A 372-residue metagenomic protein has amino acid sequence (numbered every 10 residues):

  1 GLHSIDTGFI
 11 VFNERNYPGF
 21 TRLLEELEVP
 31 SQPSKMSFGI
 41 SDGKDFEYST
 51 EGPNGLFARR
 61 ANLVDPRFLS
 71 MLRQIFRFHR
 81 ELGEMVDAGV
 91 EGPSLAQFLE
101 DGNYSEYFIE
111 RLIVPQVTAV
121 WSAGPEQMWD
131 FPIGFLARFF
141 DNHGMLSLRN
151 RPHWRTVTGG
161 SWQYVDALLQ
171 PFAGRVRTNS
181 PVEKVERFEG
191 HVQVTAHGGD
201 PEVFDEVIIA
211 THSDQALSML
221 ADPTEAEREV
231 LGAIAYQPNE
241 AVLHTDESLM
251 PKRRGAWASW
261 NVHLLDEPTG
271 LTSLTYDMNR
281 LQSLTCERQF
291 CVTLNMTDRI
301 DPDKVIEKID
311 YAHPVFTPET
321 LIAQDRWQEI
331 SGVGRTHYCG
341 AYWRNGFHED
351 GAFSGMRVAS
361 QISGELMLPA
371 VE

Functional and structural regions predicted by a protein language model:
G1-T7: Beta1-alpha1 glycine-rich phosphate/pyrophosphate-binding loop at the start of Rossmann-like nucleotide-binding domains
H3, N13-R138: Mobile amphipathic helical/loop "lid" adjacent to a hydrophobic cofactor/ligand pocket
T21-L23, S218-L220, D303, H348-E349: Short glycine-/acidic-enriched loop or helix-start segments at secondary-structure transitions that form or flank
Q32, R175-R177, H337: General small-molecule cofactor/ligand-binding pocket signal
E51-N54, T269-E372: Conserved flavin/dinucleotide-binding core of flavoenzymes
P132-I133, V157, S161, G351: Conserved donor sugar-nucleotide recognition element shared by glycan-biosynthetic enzymes
R138-H197, E202-D205: Helical element adjacent to the flavin cofactor pocket in flavoenzyme catalytic cores
S180-P314: Mid-domain catalytic core of redox enzymes that form a hydrophobic substrate pocket/lid adjacent to a catalytic redox
